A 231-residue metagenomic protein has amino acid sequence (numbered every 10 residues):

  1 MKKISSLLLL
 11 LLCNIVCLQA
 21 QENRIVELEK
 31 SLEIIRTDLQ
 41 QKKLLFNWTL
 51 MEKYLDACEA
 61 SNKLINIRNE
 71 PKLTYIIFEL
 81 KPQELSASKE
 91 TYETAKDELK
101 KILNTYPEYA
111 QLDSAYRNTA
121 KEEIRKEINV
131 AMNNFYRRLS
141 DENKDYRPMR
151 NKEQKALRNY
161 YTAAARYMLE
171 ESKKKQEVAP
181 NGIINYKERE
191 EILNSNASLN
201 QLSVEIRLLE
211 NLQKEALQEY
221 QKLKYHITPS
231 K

Functional and structural regions predicted by a protein language model:
I4-N14: Sec-dependent N-terminal signal peptides
V16-A20: Sec/Tat signal peptide C-region and signal peptidase I cleavage site
Q21-P82, S86-S88: Immediate post-signal-peptide N-terminus of mature secreted/exported proteins
V26, K30-E33, T37, L44 (+6 more regions): Extended alpha-helical stalk/coiled-coil segments
K43-L50, N66, T74, A110-D113 (+2 more regions): Charged, low-complexity interaction regions
R150-K231: C-terminal amphipathic alpha-helix
